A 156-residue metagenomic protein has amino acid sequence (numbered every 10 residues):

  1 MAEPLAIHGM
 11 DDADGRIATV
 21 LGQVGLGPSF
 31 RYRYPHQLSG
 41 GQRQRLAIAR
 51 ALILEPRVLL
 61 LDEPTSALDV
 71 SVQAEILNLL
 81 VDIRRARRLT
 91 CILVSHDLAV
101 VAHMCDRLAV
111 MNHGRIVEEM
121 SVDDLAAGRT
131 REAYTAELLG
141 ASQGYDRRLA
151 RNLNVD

Functional and structural regions predicted by a protein language model:
D14-S29, G140: Conserved ABC ATPase "signature" region
Y34-L38, Q42: Conserved ABC ATPase signature
I48, I76: Hydrophobic anchor residue at the start of the ABC signature
I53-R57: A short, proline-enriched helix->beta-strand linker immediately N-terminal to the Walker B motif in ABC-type P-loop
V101-H103: A short, surface-exposed alpha-helical micro-motif characterized by mixed small hydrophobic and charged/polar residues
E119-M120: ABC ATPase "signature
